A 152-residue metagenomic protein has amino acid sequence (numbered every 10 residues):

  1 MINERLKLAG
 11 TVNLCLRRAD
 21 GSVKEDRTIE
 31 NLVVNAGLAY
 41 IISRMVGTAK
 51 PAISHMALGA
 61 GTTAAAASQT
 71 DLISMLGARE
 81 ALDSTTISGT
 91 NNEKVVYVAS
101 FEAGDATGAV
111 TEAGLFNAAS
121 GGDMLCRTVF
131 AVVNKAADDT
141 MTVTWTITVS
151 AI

Functional and structural regions predicted by a protein language model:
M1-T111, A118-I152: Small cysteine-rich, disulfide-bonded extracellular modules of the LU/uPAR three-finger superfamily and closely related
